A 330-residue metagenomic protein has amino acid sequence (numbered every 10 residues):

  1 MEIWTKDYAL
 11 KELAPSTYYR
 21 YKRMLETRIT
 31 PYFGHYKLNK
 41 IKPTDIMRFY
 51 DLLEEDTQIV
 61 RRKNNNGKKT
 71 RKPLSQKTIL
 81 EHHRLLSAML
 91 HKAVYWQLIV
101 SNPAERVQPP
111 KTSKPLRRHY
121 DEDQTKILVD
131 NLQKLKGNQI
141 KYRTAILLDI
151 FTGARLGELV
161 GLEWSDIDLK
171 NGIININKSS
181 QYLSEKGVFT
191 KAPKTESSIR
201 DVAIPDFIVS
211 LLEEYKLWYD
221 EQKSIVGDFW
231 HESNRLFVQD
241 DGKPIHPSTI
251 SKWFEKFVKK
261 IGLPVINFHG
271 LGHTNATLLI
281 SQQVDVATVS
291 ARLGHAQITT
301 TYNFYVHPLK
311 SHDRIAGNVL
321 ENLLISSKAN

Functional and structural regions predicted by a protein language model:
M1-V94, Q108, S233-N234, S251 (+1 more regions): Short, Lys/Arg-enriched alpha-helical recognition elements, typified by the DNA-recognition helix
R23, D123-K126, Y182, P205-P264: Active-site/catalytic core of tyrosine-dependent DNA strand-transfer enzymes
I59-N64, K69-Q76, L80-H82, Y95 (+6 more regions): Basic, Lys/Arg- and aromatic-enriched nucleic-acid-binding interface segment
A93-P103, D168-K178, S184-E185, L212-D228: Proline-centered turn/helix-capping motifs that create local helix->coil transitions or kinks
Y95, L147-E158, S248-T249, W253-I261 (+1 more regions): C-terminal catalytic core of tyrosine-transesterase DNA break-rejoin enzymes
H119, S180-Y182, V209, L293-V319: Catalytic-site neighborhood detector that most strongly recognizes the C-terminal catalytic loop/helix of tyrosine
D130, N171, Y182-S184, V188-I199 (+6 more regions): C-terminal secondary-structure termini that scaffold catalytic or DNA-interacting sites
D166-I173, V284-F304: Short, polar N-cap/turn motifs at the start of nucleic acid-interacting alpha helices
